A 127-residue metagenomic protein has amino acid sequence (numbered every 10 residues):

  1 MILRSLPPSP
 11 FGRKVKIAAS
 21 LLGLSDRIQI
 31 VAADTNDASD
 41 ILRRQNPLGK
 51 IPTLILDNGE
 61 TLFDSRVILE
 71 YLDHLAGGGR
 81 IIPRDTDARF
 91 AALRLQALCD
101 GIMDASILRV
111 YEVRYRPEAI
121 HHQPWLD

Functional and structural regions predicted by a protein language model:
M1-P124: GST-like domain detector, emphasizing the conserved glutathione-binding G-site in the N-terminal thioredoxin-like
